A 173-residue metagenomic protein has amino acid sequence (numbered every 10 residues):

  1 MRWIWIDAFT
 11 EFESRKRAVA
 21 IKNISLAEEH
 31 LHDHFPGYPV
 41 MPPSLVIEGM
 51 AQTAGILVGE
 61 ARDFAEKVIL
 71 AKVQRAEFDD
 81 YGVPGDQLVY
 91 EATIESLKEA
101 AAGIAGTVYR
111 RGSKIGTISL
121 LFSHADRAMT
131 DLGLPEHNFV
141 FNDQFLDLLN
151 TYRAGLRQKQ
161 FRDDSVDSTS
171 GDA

Functional and structural regions predicted by a protein language model:
M1-M41, K159-A173: Catalytic strand-loop segment that frames the active site of acyl-thioester-processing enzymes
W3-W5, L88, A102: Hydrophobic core residues within well-ordered beta-strands of beta-rich domains
I6, L70-V73, G103, I115-T117: Hydrophobic residues on conserved beta-strands that form the core of alpha/beta folds
D7-T10, Q74, D79, T93-E95 (+1 more regions): Conserved positions in beta-strands of structured domains
S14-R17, V83-P84, T93-A173: HotDog/MaoC-like acyl-thioester-processing domains
K22, E91-I94: Short, hydrophobic/aromatic-enriched beta-strand segments in well-ordered soluble domains
F35-P42, I47-G55, L70: Compact, glycine-rich, soluble single-domain proteins
A54-V89, S123: Hydrophobic beta-strand-centered segment that forms part of the acyl-chain substrate-binding groove
